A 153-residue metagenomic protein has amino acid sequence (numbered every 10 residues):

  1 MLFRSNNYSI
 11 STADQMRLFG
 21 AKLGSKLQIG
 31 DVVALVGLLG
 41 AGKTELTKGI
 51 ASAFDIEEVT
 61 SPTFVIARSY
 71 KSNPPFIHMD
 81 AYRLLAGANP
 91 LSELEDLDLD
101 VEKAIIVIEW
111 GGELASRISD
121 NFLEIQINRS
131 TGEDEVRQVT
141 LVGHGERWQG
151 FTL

Functional and structural regions predicted by a protein language model:
F3-K22: N-terminal pre-Walker A segment at the start of P-loop NTPase domains
R4-N6, A88, D96-L153: Short phosphate-coordinating micro-motif centered on Lys-Gly-acidic
G24-G30: Phosphate-binding P-loop
V33-L35: Hydrophobic anchor at the beta1->P-loop junction of P-loop NTPases
L38: P-loop (Walker A) phosphate-binding loop of NTP-binding proteins
K43: Conserved lysine of the Walker
I56-K71: Short beta-strand-centered segment that lines the nucleotide-binding/catalytic pocket of NTP-utilizing
